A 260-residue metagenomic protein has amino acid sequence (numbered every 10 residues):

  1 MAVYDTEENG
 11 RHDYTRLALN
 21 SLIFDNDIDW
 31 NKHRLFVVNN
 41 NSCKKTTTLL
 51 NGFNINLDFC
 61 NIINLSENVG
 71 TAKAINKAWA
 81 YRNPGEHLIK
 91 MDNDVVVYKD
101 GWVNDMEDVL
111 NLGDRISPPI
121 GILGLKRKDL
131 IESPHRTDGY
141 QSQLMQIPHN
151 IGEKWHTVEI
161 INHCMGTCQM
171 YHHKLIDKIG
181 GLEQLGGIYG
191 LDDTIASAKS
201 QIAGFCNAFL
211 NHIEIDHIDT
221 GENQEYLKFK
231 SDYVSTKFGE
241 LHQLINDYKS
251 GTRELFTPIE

Functional and structural regions predicted by a protein language model:
E7, V38-T48: A conserved acidic beta->alpha catalytic loop
E7-N26: Short, well-formed alpha-helical segments that are part of the catalytic scaffolds of diverse glycosyltransferases
N31-N41, I63-L65: Short beta-strand/loop segment that forms part of the nucleotide-sugar
N54-V69: Conserved donor nucleotide-binding strand/loop of the catalytic core
L65-R82: Glycine-rich, basic loop-to-helix element that forms the pyrophosphate-binding segment of sugar-nucleotide handling
G85-V96: Short beta-strand-to-loop acidic/aromatic patch adjacent to the donor-nucleotide binding site
Y98-E183: Conserved catalytic core of nucleotide-sugar-dependent glycosyltransferases
L185-E260: C-terminal catalytic/acceptor-binding lobe
